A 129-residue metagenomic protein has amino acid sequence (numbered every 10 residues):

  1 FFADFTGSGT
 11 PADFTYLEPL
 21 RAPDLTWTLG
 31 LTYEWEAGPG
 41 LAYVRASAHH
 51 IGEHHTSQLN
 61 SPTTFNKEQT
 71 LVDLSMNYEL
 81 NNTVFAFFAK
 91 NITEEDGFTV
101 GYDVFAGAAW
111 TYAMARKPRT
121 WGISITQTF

Functional and structural regions predicted by a protein language model:
F1-Q58, S124-T128: Gram-negative outer-membrane beta-barrel transporters
S8-P11, S61-P62, Y102-F105: Short, charged/polar low-complexity linear motifs in solvent-exposed/disordered segments
Y16-L20, N60-F65, W110-M114: Outer-membrane beta-barrel domain signature
P23-W27, E68-V72, K117-W121: Residues that define the transmembrane beta-barrel architecture of outer-membrane proteins
G38-A42, S61-P62, E79-F85: Generic structural signal for short, solvent-exposed loop/turn connectors between secondary structure elements
H49-S57, Y78-F129: C-terminal beta-signal and adjacent terminal beta-strands/loops of Gram-negative outer-membrane beta-barrel proteins
K67-E68, Y78: Residue-level recognition of alpha-helix initiation/capping sites
